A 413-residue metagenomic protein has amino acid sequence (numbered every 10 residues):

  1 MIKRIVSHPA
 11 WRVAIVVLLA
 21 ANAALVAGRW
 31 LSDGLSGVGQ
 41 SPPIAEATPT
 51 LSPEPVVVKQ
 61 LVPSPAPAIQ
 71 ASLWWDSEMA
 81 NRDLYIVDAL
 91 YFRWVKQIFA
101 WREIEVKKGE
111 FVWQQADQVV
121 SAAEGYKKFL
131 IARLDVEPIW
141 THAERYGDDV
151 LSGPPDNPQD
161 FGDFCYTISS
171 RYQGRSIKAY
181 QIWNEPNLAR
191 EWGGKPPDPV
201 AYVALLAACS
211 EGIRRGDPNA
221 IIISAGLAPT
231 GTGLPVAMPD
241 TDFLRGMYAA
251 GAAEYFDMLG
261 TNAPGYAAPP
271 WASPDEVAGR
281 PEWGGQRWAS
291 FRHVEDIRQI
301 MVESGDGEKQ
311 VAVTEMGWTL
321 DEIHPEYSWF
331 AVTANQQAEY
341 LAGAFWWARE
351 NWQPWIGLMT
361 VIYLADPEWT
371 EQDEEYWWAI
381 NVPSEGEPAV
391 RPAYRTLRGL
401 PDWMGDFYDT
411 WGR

Functional and structural regions predicted by a protein language model:
R4, H8, R12-P53, Q60 (+6 more regions): Aromatic-rich peripheral "rim/lid" segments of glycoside hydrolase catalytic domains that contact and position glycan
G28-W94, I98: Boundary/entry segment of secreted carbohydrate-active catalytic domains
S64, P158, G162, D198-A331 (+1 more regions): Noncatalytic carbohydrate-binding groove/subsite architecture in carbohydrate-active enzymes
P65-A71, V95-Q97, L130-L134, K178-I182 (+4 more regions): Hydrophobic faces of well-ordered beta-strands that scaffold small-molecule active sites in alpha/beta enzyme cores
W74-A89, D160-R171, A237-A249, A338-A348: Short, acidic/polar
R82, Q115-Q118, D156, D160-D163 (+7 more regions): Extracytoplasmic/secreted proteins, especially bacterial periplasmic and envelope-associated proteins
L90-G233, Y266, W318-D321, A365-E371: Substrate-binding cleft and catalytic face of glycoside hydrolase catalytic domains, especially the flexible beta-alpha
A122-L130, R171-S176, A208-A220, A250-Y255 (+3 more regions): A structural motif corresponding to the C-terminal end of an alpha-helix and its immediate exit/capping segment
